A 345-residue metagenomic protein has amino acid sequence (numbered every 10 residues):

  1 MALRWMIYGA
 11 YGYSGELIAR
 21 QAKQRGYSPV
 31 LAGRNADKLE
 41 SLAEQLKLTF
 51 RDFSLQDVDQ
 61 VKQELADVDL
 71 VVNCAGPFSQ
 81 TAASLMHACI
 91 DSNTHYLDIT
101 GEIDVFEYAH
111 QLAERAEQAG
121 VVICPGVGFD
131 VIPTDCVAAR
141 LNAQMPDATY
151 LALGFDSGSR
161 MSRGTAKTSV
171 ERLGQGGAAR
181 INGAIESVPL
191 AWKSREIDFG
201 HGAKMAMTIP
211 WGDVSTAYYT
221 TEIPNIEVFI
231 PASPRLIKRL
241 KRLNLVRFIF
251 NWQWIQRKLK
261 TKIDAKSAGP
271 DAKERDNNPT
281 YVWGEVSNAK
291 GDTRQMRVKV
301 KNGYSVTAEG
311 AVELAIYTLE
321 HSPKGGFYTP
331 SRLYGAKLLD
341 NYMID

Functional and structural regions predicted by a protein language model:
W5-R25: N-terminal Rossmann NAD(P)H-binding glycine-rich loop of SDR-like oxidoreductase domains
Y8, A143-N277, V282-N288, D292-Q295 (+1 more regions): Active-site-lining helix/loop region of Rossmann-like oxidoreductase modules
S28-V30: Short beta-strand element of Class I
A32-A36, S54-L55: N-terminal Rossmann-fold cofactor-binding loop
D52-T81: Conserved Rossmann-fold cofactor-binding substructure of NAD(P)-dependent oxidoreductases
M86-F106: ADP-ribose/adenylate-binding Rossmann-like module
I99-V121: Rossmann-fold NAD(P)-binding glycine/threonine-rich loop
G269-D345: C-terminal helical cap and adjacent loop that interface with cofactors, partners, or active-site loops
